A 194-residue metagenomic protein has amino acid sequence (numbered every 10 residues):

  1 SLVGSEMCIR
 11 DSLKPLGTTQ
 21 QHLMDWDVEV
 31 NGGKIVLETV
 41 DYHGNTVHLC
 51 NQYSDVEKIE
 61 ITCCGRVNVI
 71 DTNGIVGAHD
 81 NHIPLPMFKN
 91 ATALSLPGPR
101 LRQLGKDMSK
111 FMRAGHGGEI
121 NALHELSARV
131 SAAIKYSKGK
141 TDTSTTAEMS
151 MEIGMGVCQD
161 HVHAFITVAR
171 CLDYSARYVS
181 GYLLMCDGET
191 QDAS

Functional and structural regions predicted by a protein language model:
L2-I9: Short, small-residue-biased leader/transition segments that mark boundaries at the very start of proteins
S5, H22-M24, E57-I61: Residues at beta-strand starts and edge strands
E6, Q20, I70-G74: Intrinsically disordered, low-complexity acidic/polar segments
R10, D27, E60-C64: Beta-strand secondary-structure signal
P15-C50: Solvent-exposed beta-strand/loop surfaces of large extracellular or lumenal domains
Q52-V56: Short, solvent-exposed beta-strand/turn "edge" segments of beta-rich domains on protein surfaces
T62, V67-D71, V76-G77, H82-G156 (+2 more regions): Secondary-structure boundary elements
R113, A128, D160-S194: Hydrophobic/aromatic-rich core segments of domains that either
